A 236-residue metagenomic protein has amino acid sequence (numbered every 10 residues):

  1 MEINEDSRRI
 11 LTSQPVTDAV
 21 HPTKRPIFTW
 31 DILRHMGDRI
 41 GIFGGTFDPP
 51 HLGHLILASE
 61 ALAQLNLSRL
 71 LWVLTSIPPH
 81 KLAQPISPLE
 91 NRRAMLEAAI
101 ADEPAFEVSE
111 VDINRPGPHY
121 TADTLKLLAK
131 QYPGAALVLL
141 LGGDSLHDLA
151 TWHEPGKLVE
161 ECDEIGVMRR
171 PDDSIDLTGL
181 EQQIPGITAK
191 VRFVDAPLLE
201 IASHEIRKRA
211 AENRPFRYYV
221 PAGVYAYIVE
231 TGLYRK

Functional and structural regions predicted by a protein language model:
E2-T12: Extreme N-terminal basic, low-complexity initiation segments that serve as generic localization/processing leaders
I10-S13, P22-K236: Nucleotidyltransferase catalytic core that binds NTPs
